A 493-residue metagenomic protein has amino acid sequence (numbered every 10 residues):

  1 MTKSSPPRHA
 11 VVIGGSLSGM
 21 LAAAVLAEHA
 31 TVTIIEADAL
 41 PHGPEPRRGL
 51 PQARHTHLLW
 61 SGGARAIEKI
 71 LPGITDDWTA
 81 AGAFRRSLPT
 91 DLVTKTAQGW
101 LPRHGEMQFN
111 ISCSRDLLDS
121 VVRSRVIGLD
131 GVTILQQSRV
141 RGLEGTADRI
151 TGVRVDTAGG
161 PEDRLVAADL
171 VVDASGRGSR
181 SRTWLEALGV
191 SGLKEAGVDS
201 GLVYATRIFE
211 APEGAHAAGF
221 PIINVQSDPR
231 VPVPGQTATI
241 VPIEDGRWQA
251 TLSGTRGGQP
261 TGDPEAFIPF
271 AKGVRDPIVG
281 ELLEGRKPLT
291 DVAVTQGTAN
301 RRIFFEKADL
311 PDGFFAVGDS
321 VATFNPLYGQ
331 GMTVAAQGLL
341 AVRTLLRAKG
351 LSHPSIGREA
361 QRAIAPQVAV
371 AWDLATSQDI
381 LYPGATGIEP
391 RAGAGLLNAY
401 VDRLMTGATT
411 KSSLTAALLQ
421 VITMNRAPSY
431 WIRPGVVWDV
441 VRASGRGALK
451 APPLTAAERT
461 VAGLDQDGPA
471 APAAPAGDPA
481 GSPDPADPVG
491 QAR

Functional and structural regions predicted by a protein language model:
S5-I35: N-terminal Rossmann-like FAD-binding beta1-loop-alpha1 element of flavoenzymes
V25, P44-V93: N-terminal FAD cofactor-binding segment of flavoenzymes
D38: Residues in the short beta-alpha loop(s) of Rossmann-like NAD(P)-binding domains
L58-L59, G105-S124, A174, R180 (+1 more regions): Short beta-strand to alpha-helix junction loop
T96-R115, G152, S253-G257: Helix-loop-beta segment of a Rossmann-like dinucleotide-binding subdomain
S112, G258-V370: FAD/FMN-dependent oxidoreductases across multiple families
G128-F270: Predominantly flavin-linked oxidoreductase catalytic cores and closely associated redox partners
R343-R493: C-terminal helical "tail/cap" subdomain of flavin- and related membrane-associated enzymes
